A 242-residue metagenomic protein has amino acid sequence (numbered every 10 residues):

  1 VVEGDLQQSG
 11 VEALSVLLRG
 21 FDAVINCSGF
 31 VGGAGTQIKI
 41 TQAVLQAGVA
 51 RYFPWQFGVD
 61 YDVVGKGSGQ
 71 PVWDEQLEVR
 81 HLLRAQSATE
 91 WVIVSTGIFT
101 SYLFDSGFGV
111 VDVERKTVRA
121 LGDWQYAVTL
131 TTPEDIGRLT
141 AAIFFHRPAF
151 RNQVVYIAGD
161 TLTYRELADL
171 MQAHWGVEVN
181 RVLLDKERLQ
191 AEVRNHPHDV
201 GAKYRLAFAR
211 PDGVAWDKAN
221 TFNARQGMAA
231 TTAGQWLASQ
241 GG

Functional and structural regions predicted by a protein language model:
V1-A47, D60-V64: NAD(P)H-binding glycine-rich loop region in Rossmannoid oxidoreductase-like domains and their noncatalytic homologs
V2, I25, F53, V92-V94 (+1 more regions): Hydrophobic/aromatic beta-strand patches that form the interior of the parallel beta-sheet core in alpha/beta enzyme
Q8-S9, V31, A47, V59-N180 (+2 more regions): Oxidoreductase cofactor-interface core, primarily capturing Rossmann-like NAD(P)-dependent enzymes
V11, S15, P133-A141, A230-A238: Short, amphipathic alpha-helical "lid/cap" segments that border enzyme active or binding sites
R19, A47-A50, S87-T89, T231: Structured loop/turn residues at beta-strand edges in well-structured enzyme cores
A50-Q56: Short beta-strand elements of ligand-binding domains
K186-G242: A hydrophobic C-terminal alpha-helical subdomain
